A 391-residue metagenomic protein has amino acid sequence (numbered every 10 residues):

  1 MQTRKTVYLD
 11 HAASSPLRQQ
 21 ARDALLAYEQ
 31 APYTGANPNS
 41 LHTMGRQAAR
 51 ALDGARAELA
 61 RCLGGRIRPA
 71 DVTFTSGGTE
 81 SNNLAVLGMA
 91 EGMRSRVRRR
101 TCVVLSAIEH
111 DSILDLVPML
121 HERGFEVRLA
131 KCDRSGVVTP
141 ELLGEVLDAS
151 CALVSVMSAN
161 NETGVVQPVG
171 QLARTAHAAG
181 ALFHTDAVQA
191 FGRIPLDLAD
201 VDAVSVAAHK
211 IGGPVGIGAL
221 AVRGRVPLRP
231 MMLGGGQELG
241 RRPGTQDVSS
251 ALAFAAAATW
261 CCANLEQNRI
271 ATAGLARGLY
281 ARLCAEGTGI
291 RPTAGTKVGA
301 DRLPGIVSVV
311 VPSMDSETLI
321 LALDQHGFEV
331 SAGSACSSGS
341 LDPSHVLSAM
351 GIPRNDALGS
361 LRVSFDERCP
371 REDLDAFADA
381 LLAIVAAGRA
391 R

Functional and structural regions predicted by a protein language model:
M1-R391: Pyridoxal 5′-phosphate
